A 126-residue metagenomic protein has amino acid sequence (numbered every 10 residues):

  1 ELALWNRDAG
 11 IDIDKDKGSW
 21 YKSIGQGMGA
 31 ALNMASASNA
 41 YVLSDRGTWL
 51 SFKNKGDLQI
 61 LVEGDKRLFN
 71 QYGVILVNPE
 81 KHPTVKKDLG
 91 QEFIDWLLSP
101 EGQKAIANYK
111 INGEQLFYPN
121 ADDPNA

Functional and structural regions predicted by a protein language model:
L2-A126: Exported/periplasmic ABC-transporter solute-binding proteins
